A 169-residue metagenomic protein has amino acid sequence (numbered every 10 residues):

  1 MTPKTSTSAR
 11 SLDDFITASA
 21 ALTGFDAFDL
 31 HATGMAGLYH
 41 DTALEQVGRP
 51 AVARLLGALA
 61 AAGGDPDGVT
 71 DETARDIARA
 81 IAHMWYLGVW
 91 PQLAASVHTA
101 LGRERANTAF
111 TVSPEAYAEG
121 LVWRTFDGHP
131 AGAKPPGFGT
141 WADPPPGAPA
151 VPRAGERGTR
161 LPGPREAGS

Functional and structural regions predicted by a protein language model:
T5-T7: Intrinsically disordered, low-complexity terminal tails/loops enriched in metal-binding residues
A9-E45: Early exported N-terminus immediately downstream of N-terminal targeting peptides
L12, A27-A32, A51-V52, W90-A95: Short, solvent-exposed secondary-structure capping/transition elements
D14, H31, M35, A51-L55 (+2 more regions): Residue-level detector of well-ordered alpha-helical segments, enriched for hydrophobic/aromatic packing positions
S19-F25, A43, L59-G63, M84-V89: Generic structural signal for hydrophobic core residues of well-folded globular domains
G34-G64: Amphipathic alpha-helical segments that form the core helices of the histone-fold
G63-S169: Mature-region segments of soluble proteins
